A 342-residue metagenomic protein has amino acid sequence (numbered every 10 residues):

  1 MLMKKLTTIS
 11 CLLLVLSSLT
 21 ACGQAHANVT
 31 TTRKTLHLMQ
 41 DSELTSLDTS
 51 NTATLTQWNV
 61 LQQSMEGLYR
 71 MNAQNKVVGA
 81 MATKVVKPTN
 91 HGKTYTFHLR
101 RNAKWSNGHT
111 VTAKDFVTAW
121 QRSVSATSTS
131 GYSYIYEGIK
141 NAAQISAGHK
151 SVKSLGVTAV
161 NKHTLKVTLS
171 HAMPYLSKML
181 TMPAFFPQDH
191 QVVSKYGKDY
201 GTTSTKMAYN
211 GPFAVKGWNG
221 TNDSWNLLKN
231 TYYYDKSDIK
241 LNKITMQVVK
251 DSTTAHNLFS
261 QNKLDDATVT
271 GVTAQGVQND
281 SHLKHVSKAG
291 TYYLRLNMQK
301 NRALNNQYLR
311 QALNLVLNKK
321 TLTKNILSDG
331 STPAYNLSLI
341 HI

Functional and structural regions predicted by a protein language model:
S18-A21: C-terminal motif of bacterial Sec signal peptides marking the signal peptidase cleavage site
G23-T30: Bacterial lipoprotein signal-peptidase II cleavage site
T32-S42, T94-F97, F116-A119, L165-K166 (+3 more regions): Short, well-ordered beta-strand elements
M39-P88: N-terminal lobe/hinge region of extracytoplasmic solute-binding protein
T83-Y132, A303: Aromatic- and charge-enriched surface segment that lines or borders ligand/interaction sites
H163, L169-D238, T253: Gly/Pro-rich hinge or "lid" segments in bacterial periplasmic/extracellular proteins
K229-G276: Ligand-site clamp/hinge motif
K300-L339: Periplasmic-binding protein-like
